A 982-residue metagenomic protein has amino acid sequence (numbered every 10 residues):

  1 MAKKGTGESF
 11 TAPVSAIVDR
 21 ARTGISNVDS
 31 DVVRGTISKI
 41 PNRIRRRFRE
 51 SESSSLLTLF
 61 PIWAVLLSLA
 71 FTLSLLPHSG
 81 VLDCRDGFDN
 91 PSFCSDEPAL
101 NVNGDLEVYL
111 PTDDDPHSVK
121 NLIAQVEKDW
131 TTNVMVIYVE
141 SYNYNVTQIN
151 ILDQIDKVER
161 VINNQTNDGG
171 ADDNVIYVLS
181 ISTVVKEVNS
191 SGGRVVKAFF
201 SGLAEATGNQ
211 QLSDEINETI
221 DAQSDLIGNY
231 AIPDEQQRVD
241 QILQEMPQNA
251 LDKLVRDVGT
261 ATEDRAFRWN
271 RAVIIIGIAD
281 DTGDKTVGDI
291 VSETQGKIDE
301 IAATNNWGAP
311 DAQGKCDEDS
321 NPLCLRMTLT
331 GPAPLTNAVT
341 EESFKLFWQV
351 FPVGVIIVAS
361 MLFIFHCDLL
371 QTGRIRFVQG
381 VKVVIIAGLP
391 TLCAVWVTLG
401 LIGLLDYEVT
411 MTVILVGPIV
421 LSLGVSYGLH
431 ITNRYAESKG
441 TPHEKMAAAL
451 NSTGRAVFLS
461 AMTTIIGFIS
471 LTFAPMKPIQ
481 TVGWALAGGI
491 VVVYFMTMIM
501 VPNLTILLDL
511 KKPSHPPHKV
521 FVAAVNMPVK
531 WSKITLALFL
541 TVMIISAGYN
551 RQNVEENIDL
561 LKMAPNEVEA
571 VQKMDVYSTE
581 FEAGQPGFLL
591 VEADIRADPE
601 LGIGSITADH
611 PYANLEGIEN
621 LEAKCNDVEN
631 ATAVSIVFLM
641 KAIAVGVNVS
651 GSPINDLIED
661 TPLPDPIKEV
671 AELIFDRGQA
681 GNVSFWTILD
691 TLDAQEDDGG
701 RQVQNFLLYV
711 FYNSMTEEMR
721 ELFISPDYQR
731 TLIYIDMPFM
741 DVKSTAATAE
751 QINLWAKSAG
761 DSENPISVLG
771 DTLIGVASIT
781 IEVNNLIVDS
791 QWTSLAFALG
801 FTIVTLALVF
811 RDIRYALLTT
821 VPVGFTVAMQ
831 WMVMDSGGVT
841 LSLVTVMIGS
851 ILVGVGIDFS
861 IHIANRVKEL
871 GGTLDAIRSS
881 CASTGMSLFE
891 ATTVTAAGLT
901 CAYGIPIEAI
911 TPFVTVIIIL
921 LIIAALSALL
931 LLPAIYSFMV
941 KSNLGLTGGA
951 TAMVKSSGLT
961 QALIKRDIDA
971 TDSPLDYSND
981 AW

Functional and structural regions predicted by a protein language model:
M1-A21, A394-L508, G904-I905, L920: Hydrophobic alpha-helical segments
A2-A359, C367-F377, K511-W792, K941-W982: Feature of extramembrane
W63, Q349, V353, I385 (+16 more regions): Alpha-helical transmembrane segments of multi-pass inner-membrane proteins, especially transporters/permeases
F344-L389, C393-V397, M462-S470, V788-F825 (+3 more regions): Internal alpha-helical transmembrane segments of multipass membrane proteins, especially hydrophobic lipid-embedded
L346-Q349, G388, Y427, K439-A474 (+3 more regions): Pore- and gate-forming transmembrane helices of large, multi-pass membrane proteins
M361, I402-L405, F458-I506, K512 (+4 more regions): Hydrophobic, glycine/alanine-rich multi-pass transmembrane helices and their short helix-loop junctions in large
T372-I431, R814-I863, L946: Hydrophobic transmembrane alpha-helices and their membrane-interface caps in long multi-pass transport proteins
M719-F723, R730-I851, I861-A864, T884 (+1 more regions): Membrane-proximal extracellular juxtamembrane segment immediately upstream of a following transmembrane helix
